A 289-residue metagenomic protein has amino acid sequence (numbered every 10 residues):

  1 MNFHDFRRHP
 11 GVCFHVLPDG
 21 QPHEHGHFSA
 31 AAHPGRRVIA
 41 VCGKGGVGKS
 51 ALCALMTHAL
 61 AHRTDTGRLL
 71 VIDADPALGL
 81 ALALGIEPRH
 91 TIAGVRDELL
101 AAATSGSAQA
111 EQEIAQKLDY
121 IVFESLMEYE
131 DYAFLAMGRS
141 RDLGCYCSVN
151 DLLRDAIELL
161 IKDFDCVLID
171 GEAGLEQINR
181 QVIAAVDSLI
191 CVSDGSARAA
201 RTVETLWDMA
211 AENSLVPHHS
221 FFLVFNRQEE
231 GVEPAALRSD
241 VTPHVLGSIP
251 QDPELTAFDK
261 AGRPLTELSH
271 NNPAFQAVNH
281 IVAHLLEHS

Functional and structural regions predicted by a protein language model:
M1-V47, L55-R68, A77-G79: Extreme N-terminal, non-catalytic leader segments that precede Walker-type/kinase nucleotide-binding cores
N2-E24, A211-S289: C-terminal lobe/tail of nucleotide-utilizing enzymes
Q21-E24, I114-D119, D170-A173, L206: Short gly/ser/thr-rich secondary-structure transition/capping motifs
R37-V38, R68-L70, D165, F221: The start of beta-strands in P-loop NTPase/AAA+ ATPase cores
V38, V71, Y132-F134, V245-S248: Conserved beta-strand scaffold positions in the cores of enzyme catalytic domains, especially in NTP/NDP-utilizing
L52: Hydrophobic positions on the alpha1 helix immediately C-terminal to the Walker A/P-loop
P76-E158, K260: P-loop/Walker-type NTP enzyme "switch/lid" segment
S148-S248, A257: Conserved catalytic-core segment of NTP-binding enzymes
